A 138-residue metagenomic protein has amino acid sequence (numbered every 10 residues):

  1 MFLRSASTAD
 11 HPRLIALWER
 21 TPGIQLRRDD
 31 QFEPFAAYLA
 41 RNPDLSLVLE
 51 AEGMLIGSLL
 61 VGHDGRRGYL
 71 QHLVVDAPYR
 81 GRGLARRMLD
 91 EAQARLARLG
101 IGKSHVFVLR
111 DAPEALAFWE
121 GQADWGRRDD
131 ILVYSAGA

Functional and structural regions predicted by a protein language model:
M1-F2: Extreme N-terminal starter segment of soluble prokaryotic enzymes
S5-H72, L89, R95, L99 (+2 more regions): Acetyl-CoA-dependent GNAT
S7, D76, R80, L109: Residue-level recognition of the GNAT/N-acetyltransferase active site
D64-R66, P78, D111: Short coil/turn motifs at secondary-structure junctions
V75, G81-A94, G121: Conserved acetyl-CoA-binding loop-helix of GNAT-fold acetyltransferases
L96-V108: Conserved GNAT acetyl-CoA-binding A-motif
V106-L116: Conserved beta-strand-loop-alpha-helix junction that forms the acyl-donor binding cleft
E114-I131: Short acidic, glycine/proline-enriched helix-loop-strand junctions
